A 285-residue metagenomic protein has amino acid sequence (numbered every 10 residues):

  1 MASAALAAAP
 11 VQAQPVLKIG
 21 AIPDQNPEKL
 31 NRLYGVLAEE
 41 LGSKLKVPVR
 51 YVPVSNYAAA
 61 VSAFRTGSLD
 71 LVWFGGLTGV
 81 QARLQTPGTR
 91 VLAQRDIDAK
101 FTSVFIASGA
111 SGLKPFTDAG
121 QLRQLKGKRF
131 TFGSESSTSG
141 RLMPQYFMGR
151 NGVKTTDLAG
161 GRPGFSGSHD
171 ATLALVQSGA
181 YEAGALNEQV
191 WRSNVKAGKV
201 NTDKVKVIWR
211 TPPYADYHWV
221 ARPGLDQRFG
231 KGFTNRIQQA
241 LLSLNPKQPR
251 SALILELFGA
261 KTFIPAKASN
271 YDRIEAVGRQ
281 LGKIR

Functional and structural regions predicted by a protein language model:
A13-T78: Extracytoplasmic small-molecule ligand-binding "clamshell" domains of the periplasmic binding protein/Venus flytrap
Q14-L17, Q25-V36, V220-A221, L225-R285: An extracytoplasmic/periplasmic, membrane-proximal ligand-sensing/linker region
P23, S103-P115, A215-F229: A bilobed periplasmic-binding-protein/Venus flytrap-type ligand-binding module shared by bacterial periplasmic
V36-K46, S139-F165, V195-N201, A276-I284: Ligand-binding cleft/hinge of the Venus flytrap
Y51-S62, G75-L77, T155-A174, A215: Short helix-initiation/N-cap motifs at beta->coil->alpha
W73-T86, G149-R150, L175-S178, E182-T202: A ligand-binding cleft/hinge motif common to bilobed small-molecule-binding domains
T89-D98, L158-R162, V195-P213: Short beta-strand->loop
R95-N151, D157: A conserved helix-loop-strand patch within extracytoplasmic ligand-binding domains of the periplasmic binding
